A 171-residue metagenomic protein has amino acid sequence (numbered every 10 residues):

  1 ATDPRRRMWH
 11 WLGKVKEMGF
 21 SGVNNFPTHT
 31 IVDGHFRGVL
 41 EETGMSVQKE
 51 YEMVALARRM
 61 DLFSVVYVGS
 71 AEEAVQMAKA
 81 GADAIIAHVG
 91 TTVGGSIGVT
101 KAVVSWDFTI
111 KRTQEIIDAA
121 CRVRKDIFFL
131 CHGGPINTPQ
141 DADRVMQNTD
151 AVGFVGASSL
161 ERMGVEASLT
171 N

Functional and structural regions predicted by a protein language model:
A1-T2, T28-T30, G69-E73, G90-T92 (+2 more regions): Active-site beta-loop-alpha junctions enriched in small/polar residues
A1-V47: Active-site beta->alpha loop and helix N-cap motifs at the rims of alpha/beta catalytic domains
R5-K14, A71-G81, G134-A151: Catalytic cores of alpha/beta
R6, H10, M45-Q48, E52 (+6 more regions): Conserved active-site and cofactor/substrate-binding residues in soluble primary-metabolism enzymes
M18, V39-G69, K101-F129, N148-T149: Alpha-helix-loop-beta-strand connector modules within alpha/beta enzyme cores
M18-D33, A84-V99, N148-T170: Glycine-rich phosphate-binding active-site loops on the catalytic face of alpha/beta enzymes
S70-I110: Active-site rim beta-loop-alpha module in soluble metabolic enzymes
F108-L130, I136-N171: Alpha/beta catalytic cores of nucleotide-metabolism and tRNA/nucleoside-modifying enzymes
